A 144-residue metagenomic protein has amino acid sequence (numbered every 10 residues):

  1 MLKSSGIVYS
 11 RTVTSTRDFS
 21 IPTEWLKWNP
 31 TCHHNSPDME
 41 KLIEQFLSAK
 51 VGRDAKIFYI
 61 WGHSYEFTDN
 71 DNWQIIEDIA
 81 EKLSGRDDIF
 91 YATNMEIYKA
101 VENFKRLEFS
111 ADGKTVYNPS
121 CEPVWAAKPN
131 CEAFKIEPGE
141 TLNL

Functional and structural regions predicted by a protein language model:
M1-E44, F67-I75, S84, E102-K105: Catalytic domains of cell-wall/extracellular-matrix polysaccharide-remodeling enzymes, centered on de-N-acetylation
Y9-T12, K27, F58-W61, F90-T93: Structural recognition of the beta-strand scaffold that forms the well-ordered cores of secreted hydrolase catalytic
R17, E40-I43, I60-G62, D88-N94 (+1 more regions): Short C-terminal domain-edge/linker segments immediately following a structured domain
N29-C32, L47, E77-E81, F109-A111 (+1 more regions): Short, low-complexity, polar/charged sequence segments that are solvent-exposed and flexible
K41-K56, F67, K128-P129: Electropositive, surface-exposed helix/loop patches at the edges of structured domains that serve as adaptable
S48-V51, K56-Y59, W73-A100: Aromatic- and carboxylate-lined catalytic core of secreted/periplasmic carbohydrate-active enzymes
N94-L144: C-terminal beta-sandwich/jelly-roll accessory domains of carbohydrate-active enzymes
